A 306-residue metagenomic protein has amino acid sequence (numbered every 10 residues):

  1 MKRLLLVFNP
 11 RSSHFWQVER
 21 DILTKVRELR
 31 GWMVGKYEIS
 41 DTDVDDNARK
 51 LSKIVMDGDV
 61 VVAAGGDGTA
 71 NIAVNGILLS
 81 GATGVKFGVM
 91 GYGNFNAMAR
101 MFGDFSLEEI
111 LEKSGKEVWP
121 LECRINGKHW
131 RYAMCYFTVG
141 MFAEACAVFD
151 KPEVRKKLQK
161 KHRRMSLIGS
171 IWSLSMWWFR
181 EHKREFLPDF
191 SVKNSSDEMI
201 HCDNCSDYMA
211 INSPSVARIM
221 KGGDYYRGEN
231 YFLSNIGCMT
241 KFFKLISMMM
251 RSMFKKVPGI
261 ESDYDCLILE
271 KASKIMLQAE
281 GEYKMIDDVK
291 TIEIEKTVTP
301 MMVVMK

Functional and structural regions predicted by a protein language model:
K2-K161: Small-residue-rich beta-alpha loop regions that form the catalytic core of phosphotransfer and lipid-active enzymes
K2-L6, V34-G35, F87, P188 (+3 more regions): Hydrophobic beta-strand segments of well-ordered beta-sheets in folded domains
R11-H14, G140-E144, P214-R218, C238-K241 (+1 more regions): Short, acidic Gly/Pro/Ser/Thr-rich loop/turn segments
G91-N94, M98, F102-F105, L167-G169 (+1 more regions): Short, basic/low-complexity N-terminal boundary segments at the transition from targeting/disordered tails
E108-G115, S173-E185, V257-G259, Y264-L269 (+1 more regions): Short linear motifs in intrinsically disordered
C123, V192-K193, L277: Short aromatic-centered micro-motifs
H129-E229: ATP/pyrophosphate-binding catalytic subdomain of soluble kinases
S196, C202, K221-K306: ATP/nucleoside-binding phosphotransfer catalytic cores, i.e., glycine-rich phosphate-binding loops
